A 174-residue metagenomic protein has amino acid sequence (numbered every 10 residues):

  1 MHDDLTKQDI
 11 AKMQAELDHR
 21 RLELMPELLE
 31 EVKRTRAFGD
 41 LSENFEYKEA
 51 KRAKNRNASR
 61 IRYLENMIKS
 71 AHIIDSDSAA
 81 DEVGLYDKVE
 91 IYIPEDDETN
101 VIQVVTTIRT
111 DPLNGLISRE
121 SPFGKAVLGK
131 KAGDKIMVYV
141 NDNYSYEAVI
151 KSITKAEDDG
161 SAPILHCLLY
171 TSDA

Functional and structural regions predicted by a protein language model:
H2-D18, L22-R52, R56-S59, I164-H166: N-terminal cationic and glycine-rich segments that engage phosphates or anionic surfaces
K12-Q14, R20-R21, K51-A58, M67-S70 (+2 more regions): Generic detector of short, locally flexible boundary/turn motifs and exposed helical patches
R20, E31, T35, L64-A71 (+2 more regions): Conserved, well-folded catalytic cores of nucleic-acid-processing and energy-transducing macromolecular machines
L24, L29-V32, I61, E65 (+2 more regions): A general secondary-structure boundary signal
F45-E82: Internal alpha/beta loop-helix hairpins
I74-E157: Non-DNA-binding regulatory cores of transcription-related proteins, predominantly C-terminal effector-binding
S152-L169: Short, charged, intrinsically disordered terminal tails
Y170-A174: Conserved small/polar residues in nucleotide/adenosyl-binding loops
